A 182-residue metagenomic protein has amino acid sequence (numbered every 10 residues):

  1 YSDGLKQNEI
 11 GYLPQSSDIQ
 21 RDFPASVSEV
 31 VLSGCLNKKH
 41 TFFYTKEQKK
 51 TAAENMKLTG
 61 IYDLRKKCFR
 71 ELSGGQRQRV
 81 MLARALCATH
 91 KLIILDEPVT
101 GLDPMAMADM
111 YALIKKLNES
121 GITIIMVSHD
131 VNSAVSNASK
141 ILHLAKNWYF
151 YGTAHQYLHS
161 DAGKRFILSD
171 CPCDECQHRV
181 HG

Functional and structural regions predicted by a protein language model:
L32, K46-L64: Conserved ABC ATPase "signature" region
C68-L72, Q76: Conserved ABC ATPase signature
I93-D96: Catalytic Walker B motif of ABC-type/P-loop ATPase nucleotide-binding domains
P104-A106: Helix N-cap at the start of a conserved alpha-helix in ABC-type nucleotide-binding domains
S128-H129: H-loop/switch region of ABC-family ATPase nucleotide-binding domains
I141-T153: H-loop (His-switch) and adjacent beta-strand-loop-beta switch element of ABC-type ATPase nucleotide-binding domains
H155-G182: ABC ATPase nucleotide-binding domains
